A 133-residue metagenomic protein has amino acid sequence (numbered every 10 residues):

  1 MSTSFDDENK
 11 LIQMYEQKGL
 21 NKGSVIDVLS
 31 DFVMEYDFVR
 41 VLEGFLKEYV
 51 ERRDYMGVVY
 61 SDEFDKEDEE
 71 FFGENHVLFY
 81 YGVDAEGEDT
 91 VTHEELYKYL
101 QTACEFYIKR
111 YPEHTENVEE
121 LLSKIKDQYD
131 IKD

Functional and structural regions predicted by a protein language model:
S2-V59: Negatively charged, low-complexity tracts enriched in Asp/Glu with abundant Ser/Thr
D6-D7, D27, D31, D37 (+5 more regions): Acidic-enriched, low-complexity/disordered segments with a strong bias for Aspartate over Glutamate
E48, S61-F64, T115, E119-L122: A sequence-level detector of short, solvent-exposed, charge-rich linear segments
V59-R110: Amphipathic protein-protein interaction modules
H93-D133: Amphipathic alpha-helical binding modules
